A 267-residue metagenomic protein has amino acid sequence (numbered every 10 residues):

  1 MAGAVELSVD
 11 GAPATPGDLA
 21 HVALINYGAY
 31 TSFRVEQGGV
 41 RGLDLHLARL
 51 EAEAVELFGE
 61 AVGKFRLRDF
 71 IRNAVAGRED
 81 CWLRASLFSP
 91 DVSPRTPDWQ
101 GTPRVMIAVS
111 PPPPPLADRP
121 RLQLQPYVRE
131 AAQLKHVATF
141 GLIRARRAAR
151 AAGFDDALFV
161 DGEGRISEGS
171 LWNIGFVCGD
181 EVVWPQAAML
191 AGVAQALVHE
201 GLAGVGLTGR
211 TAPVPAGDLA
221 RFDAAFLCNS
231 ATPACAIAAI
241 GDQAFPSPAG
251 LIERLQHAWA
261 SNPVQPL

Functional and structural regions predicted by a protein language model:
M1-R72, F88, S93, P97-L267: Helix-start/capping segments and mature chain N-termini
R78-L87, P94: Ordered, amphipathic secondary-structure segments that act as subunit-interaction surfaces in large macromolecular
